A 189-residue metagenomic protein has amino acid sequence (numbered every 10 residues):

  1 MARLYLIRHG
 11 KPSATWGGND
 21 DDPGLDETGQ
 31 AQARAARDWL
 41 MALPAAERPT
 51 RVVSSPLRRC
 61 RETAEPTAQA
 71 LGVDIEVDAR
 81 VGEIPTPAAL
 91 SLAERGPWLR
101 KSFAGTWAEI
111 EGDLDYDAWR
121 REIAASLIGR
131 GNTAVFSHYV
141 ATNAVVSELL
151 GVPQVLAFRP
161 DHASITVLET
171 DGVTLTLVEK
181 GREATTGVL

Functional and structural regions predicted by a protein language model:
M1, V73-V77, E83-P97, G129 (+1 more regions): Acidic, low-complexity terminal tails and accessory targeting/binding regions of phosphate-metabolizing enzymes
A2-V77, G105-E109: Active-site-proximal alpha-helix that buttresses catalytic centers in soluble enzyme cores
L4, T50, G129-V140: Generic beta-sheet signal
P12, A141-T142: Short active-site segment of divalent metal-dependent hydrolases/proteases that encodes the spacing between
G29-A33, Y116-W119, V135: Conserved anionic group-binding/transfer micro-motifs
R34-M41, R120-I128: Generic structural signal for well-ordered alpha-helical scaffold segments
P66, A144, E148: Active-site signature of alpha/beta-hydrolase-fold catalytic machinery across serine- and Asp/Cys-nucleophile hydrolases
P97-A118: Short glycine/proline- and acidic residue-enriched helix-loop micro-motifs that form flexible lids or anion-recognition
